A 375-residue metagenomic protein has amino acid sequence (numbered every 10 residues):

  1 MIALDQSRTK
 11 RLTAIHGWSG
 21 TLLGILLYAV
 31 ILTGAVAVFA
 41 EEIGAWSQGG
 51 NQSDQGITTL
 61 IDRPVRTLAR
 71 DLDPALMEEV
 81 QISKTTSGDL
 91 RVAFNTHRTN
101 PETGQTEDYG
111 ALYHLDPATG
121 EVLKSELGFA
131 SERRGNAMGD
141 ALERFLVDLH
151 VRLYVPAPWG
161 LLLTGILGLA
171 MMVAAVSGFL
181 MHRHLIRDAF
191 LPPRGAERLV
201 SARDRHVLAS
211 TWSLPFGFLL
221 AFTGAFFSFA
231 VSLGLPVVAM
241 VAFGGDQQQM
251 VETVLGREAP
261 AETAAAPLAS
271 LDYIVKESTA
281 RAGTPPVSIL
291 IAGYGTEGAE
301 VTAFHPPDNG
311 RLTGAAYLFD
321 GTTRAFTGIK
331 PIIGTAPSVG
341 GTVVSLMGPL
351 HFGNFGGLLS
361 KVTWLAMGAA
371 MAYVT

Functional and structural regions predicted by a protein language model:
M1-T375: Conserved histidines in hydrophobic membrane contexts and catalytic metal-binding motifs
